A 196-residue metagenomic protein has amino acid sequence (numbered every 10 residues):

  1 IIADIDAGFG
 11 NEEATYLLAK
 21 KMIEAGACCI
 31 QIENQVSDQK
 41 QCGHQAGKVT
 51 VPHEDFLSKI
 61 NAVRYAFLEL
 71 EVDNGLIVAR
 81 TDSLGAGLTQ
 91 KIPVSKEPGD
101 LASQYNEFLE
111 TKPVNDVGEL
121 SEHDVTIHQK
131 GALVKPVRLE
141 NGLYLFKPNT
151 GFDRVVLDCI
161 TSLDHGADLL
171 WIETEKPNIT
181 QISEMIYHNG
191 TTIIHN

Functional and structural regions predicted by a protein language model:
I1-N196: Alpha/beta enzyme core
